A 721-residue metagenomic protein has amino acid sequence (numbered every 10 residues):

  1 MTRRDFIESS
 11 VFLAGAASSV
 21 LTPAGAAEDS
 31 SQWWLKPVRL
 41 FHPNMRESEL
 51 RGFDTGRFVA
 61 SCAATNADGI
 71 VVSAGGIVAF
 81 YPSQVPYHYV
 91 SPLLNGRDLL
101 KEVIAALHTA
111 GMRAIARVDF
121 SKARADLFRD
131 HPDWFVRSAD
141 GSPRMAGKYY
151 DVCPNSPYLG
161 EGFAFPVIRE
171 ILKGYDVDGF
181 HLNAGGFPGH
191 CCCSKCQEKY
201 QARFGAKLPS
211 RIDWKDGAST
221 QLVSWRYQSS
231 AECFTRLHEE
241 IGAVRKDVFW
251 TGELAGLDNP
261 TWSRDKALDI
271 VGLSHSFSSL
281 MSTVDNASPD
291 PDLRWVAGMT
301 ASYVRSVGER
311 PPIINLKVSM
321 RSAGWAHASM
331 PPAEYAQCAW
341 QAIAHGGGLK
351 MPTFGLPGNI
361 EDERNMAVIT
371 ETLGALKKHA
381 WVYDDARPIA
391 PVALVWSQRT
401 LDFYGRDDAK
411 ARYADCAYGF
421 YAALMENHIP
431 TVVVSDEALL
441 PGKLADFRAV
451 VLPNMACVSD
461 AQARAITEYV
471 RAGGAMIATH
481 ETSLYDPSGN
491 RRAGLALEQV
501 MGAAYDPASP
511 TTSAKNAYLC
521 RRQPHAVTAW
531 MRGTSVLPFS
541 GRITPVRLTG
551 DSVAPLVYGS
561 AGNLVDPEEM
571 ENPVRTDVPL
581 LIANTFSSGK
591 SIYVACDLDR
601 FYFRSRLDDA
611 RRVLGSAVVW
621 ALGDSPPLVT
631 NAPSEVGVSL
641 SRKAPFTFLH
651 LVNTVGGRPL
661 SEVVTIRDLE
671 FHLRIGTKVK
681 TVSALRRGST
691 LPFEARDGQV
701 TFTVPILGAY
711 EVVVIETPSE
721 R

Functional and structural regions predicted by a protein language model:
D5-A26: N-terminal export signals
D29-F80, A110-M112: N-terminal structural segment of carbohydrate-active enzymes
L40, D68-V72, L99-R144, H181 (+1 more regions): Glycine-rich, aromatic-flanked loop segments that form ligand/cofactor-binding clefts across common enzyme folds
E47-T65, Y87-A110, G162, S229-C233 (+2 more regions): Aromatic- and glycine-enriched glycan-recognition loops and surfaces that form the carbohydrate-binding subsites
E49-C62, G160-E170, S263-I270, P332-C338: Short, acidic/polar
T65-D98, K122-A139, G189-Y200, R264-I270 (+2 more regions): Aromatic-lined carbohydrate-binding/catalytic grooves of carbohydrate-active enzymes
A114, S219-T220, S224-G256, R264 (+1 more regions): Carbohydrate-binding surfaces of carbohydrate-active enzymes
F120-Y175, L208-V223: Active-site-adjacent "subsite" loops/lids of carbohydrate-active enzymes
